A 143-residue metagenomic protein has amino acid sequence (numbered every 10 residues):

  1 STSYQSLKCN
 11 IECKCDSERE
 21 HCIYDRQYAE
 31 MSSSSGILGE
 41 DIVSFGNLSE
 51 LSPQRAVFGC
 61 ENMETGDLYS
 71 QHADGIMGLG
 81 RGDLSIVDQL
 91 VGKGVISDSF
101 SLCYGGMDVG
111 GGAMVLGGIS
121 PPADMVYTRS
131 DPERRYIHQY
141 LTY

Functional and structural regions predicted by a protein language model:
S1-A56, C60-E64, Y69: Signature of the N-terminal lobe/flap region of pepsin-like aspartyl proteases
G36, E40, G75-M77, G111-G112: Glycine-centered small-residue motifs that form tight turns and secondary-structure capping sites at repeat-unit
V43, G78, L102, L116: A residue-level signal for conserved active-site and pocket-lining positions in enzyme catalytic cores
L48-E50, D83, M107-D108, S120: Acidic glycine-/aspartate-rich tracts in secreted/extracellular proteins
N62-H72, R134-Q139: Short, surface-exposed linear segments at secondary-structure transitions and domain or protein termini
N62-T65, G82-L84, G118-A123: Short edge-strand/loop segments of extracellular domains
S99-F100, M107-G112: Amphipathic alpha-helical blocks
G111-Y143: Flexible, small-/acidic-enriched active-site or ligand-binding loops
